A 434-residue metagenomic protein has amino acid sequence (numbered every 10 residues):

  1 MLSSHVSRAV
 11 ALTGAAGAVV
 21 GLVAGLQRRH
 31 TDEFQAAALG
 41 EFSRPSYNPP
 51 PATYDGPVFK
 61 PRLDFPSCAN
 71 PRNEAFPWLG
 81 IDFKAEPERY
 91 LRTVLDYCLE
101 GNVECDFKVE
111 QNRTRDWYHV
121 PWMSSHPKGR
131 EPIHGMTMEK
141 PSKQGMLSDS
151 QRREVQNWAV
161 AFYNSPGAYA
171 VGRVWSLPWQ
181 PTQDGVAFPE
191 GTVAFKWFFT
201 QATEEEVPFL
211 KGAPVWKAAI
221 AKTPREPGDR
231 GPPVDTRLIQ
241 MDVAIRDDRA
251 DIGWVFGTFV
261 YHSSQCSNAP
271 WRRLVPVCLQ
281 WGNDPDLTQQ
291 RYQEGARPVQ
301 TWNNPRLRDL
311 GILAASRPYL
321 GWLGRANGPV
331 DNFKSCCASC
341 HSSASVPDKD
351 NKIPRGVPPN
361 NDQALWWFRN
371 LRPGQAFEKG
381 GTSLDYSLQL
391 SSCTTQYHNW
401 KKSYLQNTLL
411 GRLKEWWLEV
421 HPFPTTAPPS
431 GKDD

Functional and structural regions predicted by a protein language model:
M1-A15: N-terminal Sec-pathway targeting helices
L2, L22-V23, S335: A general, composition-driven signal for non-globular sequence regions
A18-H30: Bacterial Sec-dependent signal peptides at the C-terminal "C-region" and cleavage site
Q27-K334, A344-D348, K352-D434: Conserved small-residue
S339-C340: Short, cysteine/histidine-rich loop/knuckle motifs that typically chelate Zn2+
